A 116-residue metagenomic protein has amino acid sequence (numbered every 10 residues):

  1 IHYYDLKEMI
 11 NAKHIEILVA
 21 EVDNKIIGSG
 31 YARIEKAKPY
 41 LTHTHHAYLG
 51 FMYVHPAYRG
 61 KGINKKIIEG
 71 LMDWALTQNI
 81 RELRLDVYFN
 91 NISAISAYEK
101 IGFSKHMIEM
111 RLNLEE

Functional and structural regions predicted by a protein language model:
I1-T44, G50, I68: Acetyl-CoA-dependent GNAT
I26-I27, I92-S93, K105: Short alpha-helical
I34-K38, Y53, F89, L114-E116: Short, well-ordered turn and helix-capping elements at secondary-structure junctions
H43-P56, I108-R111: Conserved acetyl-CoA binding element of GNAT-fold acetyltransferases
F51-V54, G60-D73, T77, I92 (+1 more regions): Conserved acetyl-CoA-binding loop-helix of GNAT-fold acetyltransferases
R81, L85-A94, R111-E116: Conserved beta-strand-loop-alpha-helix junction that forms the acyl-donor binding cleft
E99-I108: Conserved acetyl-CoA-binding loop of GNAT-fold acetyltransferases
